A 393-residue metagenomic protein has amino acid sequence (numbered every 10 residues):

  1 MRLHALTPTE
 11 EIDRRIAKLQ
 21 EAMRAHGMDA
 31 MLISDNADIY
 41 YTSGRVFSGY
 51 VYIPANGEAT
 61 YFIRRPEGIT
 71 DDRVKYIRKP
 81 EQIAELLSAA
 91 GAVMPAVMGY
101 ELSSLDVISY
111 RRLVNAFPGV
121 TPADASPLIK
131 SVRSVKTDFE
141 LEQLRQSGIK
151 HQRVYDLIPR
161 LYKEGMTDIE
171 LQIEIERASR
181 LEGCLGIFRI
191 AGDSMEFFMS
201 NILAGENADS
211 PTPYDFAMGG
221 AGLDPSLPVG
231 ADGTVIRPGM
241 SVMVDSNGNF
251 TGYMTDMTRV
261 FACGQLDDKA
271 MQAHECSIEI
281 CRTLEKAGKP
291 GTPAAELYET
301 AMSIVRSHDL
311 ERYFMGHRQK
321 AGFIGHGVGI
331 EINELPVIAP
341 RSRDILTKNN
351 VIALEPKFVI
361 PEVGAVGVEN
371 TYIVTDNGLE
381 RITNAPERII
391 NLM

Functional and structural regions predicted by a protein language model:
M1-M393: Active-site neighborhoods and metal-handling regions in enzymes and metal-associated proteins
